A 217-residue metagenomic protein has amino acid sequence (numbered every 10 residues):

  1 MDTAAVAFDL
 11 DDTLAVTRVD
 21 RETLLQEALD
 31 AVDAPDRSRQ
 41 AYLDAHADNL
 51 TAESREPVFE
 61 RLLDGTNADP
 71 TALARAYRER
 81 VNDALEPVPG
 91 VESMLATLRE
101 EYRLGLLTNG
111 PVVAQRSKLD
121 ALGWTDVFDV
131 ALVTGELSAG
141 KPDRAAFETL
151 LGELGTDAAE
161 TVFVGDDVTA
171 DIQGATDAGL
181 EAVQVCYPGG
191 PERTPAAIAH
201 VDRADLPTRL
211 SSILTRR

Functional and structural regions predicted by a protein language model:
M1-T3, A96, P111, R116-R217: Asp-based, Mg2+/Mn2+-dependent phosphohydrolase catalytic module
D2-E92, A96, A199: N-terminal helical cap/lid subdomain that shapes the substrate entry/recognition surface in HAD-like hydrolases
A5-A7, G105, V162: Hydrophobic "anchor" residues on beta-strands that sit immediately upstream of conserved functional sites
F8-L10, Y102, F128, F147: Conserved hydrophobic/aromatic "anchor" residues that stabilize well-ordered secondary structure elements
T13, T108, T161: Ser/Thr-centric signal marking residues that sit in or immediately flank functional binding/regulatory motifs
D33, N67, E101-Y102, G123 (+2 more regions): Glycine-centered loop/turn motif at secondary-structure junctions
D69-P87, M94-G123, L132-T134: Substrate-recognition element of Asp-dependent hydrolases with the DxDx(T/V) motif
